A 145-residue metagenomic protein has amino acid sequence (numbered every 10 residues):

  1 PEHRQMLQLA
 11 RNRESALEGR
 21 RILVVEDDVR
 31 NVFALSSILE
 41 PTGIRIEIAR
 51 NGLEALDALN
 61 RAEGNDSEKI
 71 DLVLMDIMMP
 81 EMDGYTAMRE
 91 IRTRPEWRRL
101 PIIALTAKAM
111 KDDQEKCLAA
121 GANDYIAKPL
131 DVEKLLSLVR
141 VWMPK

Functional and structural regions predicted by a protein language model:
P1-K145: C-terminal compact regulatory domains
